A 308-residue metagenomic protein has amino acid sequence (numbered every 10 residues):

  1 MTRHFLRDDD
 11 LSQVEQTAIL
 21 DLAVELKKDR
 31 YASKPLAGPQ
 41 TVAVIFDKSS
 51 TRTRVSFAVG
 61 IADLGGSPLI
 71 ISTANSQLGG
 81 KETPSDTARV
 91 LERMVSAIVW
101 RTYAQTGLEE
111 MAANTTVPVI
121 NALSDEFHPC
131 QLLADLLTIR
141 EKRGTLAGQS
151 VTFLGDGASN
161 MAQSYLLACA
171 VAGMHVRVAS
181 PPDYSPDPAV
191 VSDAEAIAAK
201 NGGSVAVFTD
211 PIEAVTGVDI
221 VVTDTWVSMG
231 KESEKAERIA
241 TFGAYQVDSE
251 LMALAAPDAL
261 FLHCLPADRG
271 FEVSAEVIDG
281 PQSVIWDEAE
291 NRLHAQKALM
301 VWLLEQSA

Functional and structural regions predicted by a protein language model:
M1-V55, V59, F127: Positively charged, low-complexity intrinsically disordered leader regions
L36-V42, A147-Q149, D258: Phosphate-coordination loops involved in phosphoryl transfer and adenosine-cofactor binding
T41-V42, F46-M94: Active-site cofactor/substrate anionic-group-binding motifs, chiefly glycine- and Lys/Arg-rich phosphate-binding loops
D47-V59, R143-T223: Glycine-rich phosphate/diphosphate-binding loop of Rossmann-like nucleotide-binding domains
S96-A168, H263: Anion-binding alpha/beta catalytic cores of soluble intermediary-metabolism enzymes, centered on
E195-E276: Rossmann-like adenosine-cofactor binding region
D258-A259, C264-A308: Adenosine-phosphate binding glycine-rich loop
